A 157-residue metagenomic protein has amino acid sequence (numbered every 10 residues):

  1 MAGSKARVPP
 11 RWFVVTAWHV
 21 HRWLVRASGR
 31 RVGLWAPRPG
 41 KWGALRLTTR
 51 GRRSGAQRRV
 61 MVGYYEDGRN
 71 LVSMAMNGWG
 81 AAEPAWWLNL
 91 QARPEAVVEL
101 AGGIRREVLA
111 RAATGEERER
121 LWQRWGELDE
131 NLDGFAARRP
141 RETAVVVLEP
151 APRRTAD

Functional and structural regions predicted by a protein language model:
M1-F13, A156-D157: Actinobacteria-biased recognition of intrinsically disordered, low-complexity terminal regions
R11-Q57: Short, conserved active-site entrance elements at the starts or edges of catalytic domains
W42-G78: Short beta-strand segments
A44, E142-V145: Short hydrophobic/aromatic beta-strand or adjacent loop that forms the aromatic wall/cage of a ligand/substrate-binding
L47, V146-P150: Short beta-strand element of the conserved SAM-dependent methyltransferase core
S54-G55, R154-D157: Short, solvent-exposed loop/turn segments that connect beta-strands within catalytic domains and beta-strand-rich
N77-L132, A136-E142, P150-P152: Short, structured beta-strand-loop surface elements
